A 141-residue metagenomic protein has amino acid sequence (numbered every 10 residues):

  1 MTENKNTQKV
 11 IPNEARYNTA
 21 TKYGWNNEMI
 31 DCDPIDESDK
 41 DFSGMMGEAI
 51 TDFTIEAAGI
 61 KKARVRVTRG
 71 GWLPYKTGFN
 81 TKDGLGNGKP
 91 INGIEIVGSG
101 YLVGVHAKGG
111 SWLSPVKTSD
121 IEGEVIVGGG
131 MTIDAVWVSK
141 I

Functional and structural regions predicted by a protein language model:
M1-I141: Lectin-type carbohydrate-recognition ectodomains
